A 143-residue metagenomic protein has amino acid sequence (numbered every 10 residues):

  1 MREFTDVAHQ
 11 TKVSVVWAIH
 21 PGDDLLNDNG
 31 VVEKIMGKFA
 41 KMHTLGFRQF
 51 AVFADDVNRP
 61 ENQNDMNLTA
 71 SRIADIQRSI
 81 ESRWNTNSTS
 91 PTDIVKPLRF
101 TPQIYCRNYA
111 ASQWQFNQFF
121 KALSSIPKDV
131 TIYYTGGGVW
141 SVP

Functional and structural regions predicted by a protein language model:
M1-S90, K96: Substrate-binding cleft of carbohydrate-active enzyme catalytic domains
R59-P143: Catalytic-core regions of glycoside hydrolase
